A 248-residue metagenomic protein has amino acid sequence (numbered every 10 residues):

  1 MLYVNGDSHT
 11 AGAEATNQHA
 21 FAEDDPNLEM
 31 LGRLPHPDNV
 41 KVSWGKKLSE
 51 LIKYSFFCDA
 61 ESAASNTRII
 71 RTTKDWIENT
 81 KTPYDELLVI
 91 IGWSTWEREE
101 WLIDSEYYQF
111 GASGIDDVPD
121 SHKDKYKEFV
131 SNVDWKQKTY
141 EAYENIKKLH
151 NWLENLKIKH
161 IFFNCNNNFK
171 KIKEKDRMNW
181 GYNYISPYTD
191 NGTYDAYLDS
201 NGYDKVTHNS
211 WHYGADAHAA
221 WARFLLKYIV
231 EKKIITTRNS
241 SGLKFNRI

Functional and structural regions predicted by a protein language model:
M1-R68, G214, A220: Serine-esterase "nucleophile elbow" of acetyl-processing enzymes
R71: Residue- and microsegment-level detector for short, conserved "hotspots" that frame catalytic or cofactor-binding
K74-I248: Alpha-helical cap/lid subdomain in secreted, periplasmic, or secretory-pathway luminal O-acyl-processing enzymes
